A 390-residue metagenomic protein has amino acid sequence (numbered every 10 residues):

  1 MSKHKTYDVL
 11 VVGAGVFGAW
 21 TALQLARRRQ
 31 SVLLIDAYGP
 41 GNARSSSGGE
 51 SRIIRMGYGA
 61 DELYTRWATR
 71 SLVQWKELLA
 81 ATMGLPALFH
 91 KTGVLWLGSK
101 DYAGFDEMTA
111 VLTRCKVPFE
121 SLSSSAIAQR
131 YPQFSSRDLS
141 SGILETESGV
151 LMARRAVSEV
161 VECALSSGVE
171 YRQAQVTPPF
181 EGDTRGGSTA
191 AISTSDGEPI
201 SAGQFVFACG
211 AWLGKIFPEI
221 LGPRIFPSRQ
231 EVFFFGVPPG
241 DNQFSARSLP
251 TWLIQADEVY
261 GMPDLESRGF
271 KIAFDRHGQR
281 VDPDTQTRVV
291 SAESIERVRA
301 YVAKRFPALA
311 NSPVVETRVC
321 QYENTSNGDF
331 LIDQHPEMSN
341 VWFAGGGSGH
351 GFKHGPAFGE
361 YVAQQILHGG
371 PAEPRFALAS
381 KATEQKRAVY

Functional and structural regions predicted by a protein language model:
K3-G15: Beta1/beta-strand and adjacent pyrophosphate-binding region of the FAD-binding site in flavoprotein oxidoreductases
K5-Y7, S195-Q204: Core beta-strand elements of the Rossmann-like FAD/NAD(P) dinucleotide-binding domain in flavoenzyme oxidoreductases
L23-R27, L85-H90, A211-N340: Active-site substrate-recognition segment that forms the wall of the catalytic cavity or substrate channel
A26-S47: Glycine-rich FAD pyrophosphate-binding loop
S51-R130, E258: Dinucleotide-binding Rossmann-like beta1-alpha1 core, especially the glycine-rich loop that anchors the ADP
E77, S99-G168, R172-Q173, P178-S188: Flavin (FAD/FMN) cofactor-binding and adjacent substrate-gating region of FAD-dependent oxidoreductase domains
A202-Q204, A208-G214: Glycine-/small-residue-rich beta->alpha transition segments that form the dinucleotide
Y301-Y390: C-terminal catalytic lobe of FAD-dependent flavoproteins
